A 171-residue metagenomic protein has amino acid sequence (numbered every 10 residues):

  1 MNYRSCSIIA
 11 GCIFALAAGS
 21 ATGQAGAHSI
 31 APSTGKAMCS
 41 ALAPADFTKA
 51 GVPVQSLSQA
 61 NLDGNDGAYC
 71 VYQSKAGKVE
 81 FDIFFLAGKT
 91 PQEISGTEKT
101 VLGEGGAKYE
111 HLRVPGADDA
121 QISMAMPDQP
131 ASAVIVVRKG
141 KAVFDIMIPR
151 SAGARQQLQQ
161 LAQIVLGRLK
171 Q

Functional and structural regions predicted by a protein language model:
M1-A10: Bacterial N-terminal signal peptides that target proteins for export
C6, G19-A21: Intrinsic disorder/low-complexity segments in short proteins, especially the signal peptide and propeptide regions
I9-A17: Bacterial N-terminal signal peptides
T22-Y69, A142, Q157-Q171: N-terminal "mature-domain start" segment
G26-P32, G106-Q171: A short, solvent-exposed beta-edge/loop patch
K49, Q55-M126: Short, solvent-exposed recognition patches
